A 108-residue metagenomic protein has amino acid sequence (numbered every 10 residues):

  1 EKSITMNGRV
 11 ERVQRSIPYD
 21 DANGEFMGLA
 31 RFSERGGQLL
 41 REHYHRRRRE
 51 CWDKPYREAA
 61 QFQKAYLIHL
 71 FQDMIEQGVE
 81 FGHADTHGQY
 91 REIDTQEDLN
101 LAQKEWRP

Functional and structural regions predicted by a protein language model:
E1-R49, D53: Conserved core of the sugar-phosphate nucleotidyltransferase
R35-P108: Left-handed beta-helix
